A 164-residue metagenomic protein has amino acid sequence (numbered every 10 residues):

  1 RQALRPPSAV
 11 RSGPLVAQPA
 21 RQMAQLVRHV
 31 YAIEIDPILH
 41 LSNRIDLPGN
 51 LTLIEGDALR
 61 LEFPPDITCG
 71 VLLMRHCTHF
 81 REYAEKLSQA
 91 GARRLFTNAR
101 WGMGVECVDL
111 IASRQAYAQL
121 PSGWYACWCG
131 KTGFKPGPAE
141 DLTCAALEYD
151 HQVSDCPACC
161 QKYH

Functional and structural regions predicted by a protein language model:
R1-P7: S-adenosyl-L-methionine
V16-R28: Conserved SAM-binding loop of SAM-dependent methyltransferases across substrates and taxa, primarily the Class I
H29-E34: Conserved SAM-binding motif I beta-strand of class I
D36-I38: Conserved SAM/SAH-binding beta-strand->alpha-helix loop
N43-R44: Conserved SAM-binding loop
G49-A58: Conserved SAM-binding strand-loop segment of SAM-dependent methyltransferases
P64-Y83: A short SAM/SAH-binding and catalytic strip from SAM-dependent methyltransferases
D109-H164: Cys/His-clustered metal-coordination modules, chiefly Zn-binding fingers
